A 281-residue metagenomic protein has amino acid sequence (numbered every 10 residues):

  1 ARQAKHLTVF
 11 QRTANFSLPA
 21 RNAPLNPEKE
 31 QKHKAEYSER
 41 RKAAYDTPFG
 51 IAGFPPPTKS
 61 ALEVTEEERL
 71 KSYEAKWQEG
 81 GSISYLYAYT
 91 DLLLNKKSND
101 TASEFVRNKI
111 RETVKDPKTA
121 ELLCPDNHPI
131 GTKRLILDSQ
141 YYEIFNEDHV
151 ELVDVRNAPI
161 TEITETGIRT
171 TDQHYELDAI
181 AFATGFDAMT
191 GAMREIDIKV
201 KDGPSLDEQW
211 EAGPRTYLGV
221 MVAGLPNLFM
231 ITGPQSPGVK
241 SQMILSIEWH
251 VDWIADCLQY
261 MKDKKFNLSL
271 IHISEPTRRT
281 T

Functional and structural regions predicted by a protein language model:
A1-R21, T216-M261: Rossmann-like dinucleotide/flavin-binding elements
Q3-I160, I254-L270: Dinucleotide-binding/catalytic capping subdomain of oxidoreductase cores
A4, H149, L177-D178, L225: Short, well-ordered alpha-helix to beta-strand connector turns
Q140-Y142, P204-N227: FAD-binding beta-loop-beta segment adjacent to the flavin cofactor pocket
T161-Y175: Conserved beta-strand-loop-beta-strand element in the redox core of flavoprotein oxidoreductases
I168, E176-G185: Short hydrophobic core segments
F182-V200: Flavin (primarily FAD) binding-site architecture
I271-T281: Single conserved hydrophobic/aromatic residue that forms the stacking wall/gate of nucleotide- or nucleobase-binding
